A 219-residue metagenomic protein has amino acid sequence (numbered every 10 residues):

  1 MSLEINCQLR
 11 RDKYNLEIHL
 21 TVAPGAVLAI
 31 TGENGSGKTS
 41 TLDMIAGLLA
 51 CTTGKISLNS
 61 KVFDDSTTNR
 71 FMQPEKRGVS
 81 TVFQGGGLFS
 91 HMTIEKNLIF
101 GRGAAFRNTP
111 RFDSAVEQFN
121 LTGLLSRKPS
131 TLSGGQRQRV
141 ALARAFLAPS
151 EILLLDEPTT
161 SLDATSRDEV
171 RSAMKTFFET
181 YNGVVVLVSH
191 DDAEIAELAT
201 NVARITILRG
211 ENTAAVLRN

Functional and structural regions predicted by a protein language model:
K61-S66, T109-L124, K175-T176: Conserved ABC ATPase "signature" region
F63-T81, A104: ABC ATPase NBD coupling module
K128-L132, Q136: Conserved ABC ATPase signature
L147-E151: A short, proline-enriched helix->beta-strand linker immediately N-terminal to the Walker B motif in ABC-type P-loop
L153-E157: Catalytic Walker B motif of ABC-type/P-loop ATPase nucleotide-binding domains
A164-S166: Helix N-cap at the start of a conserved alpha-helix in ABC-type nucleotide-binding domains
N182-V188: Conserved H-loop
